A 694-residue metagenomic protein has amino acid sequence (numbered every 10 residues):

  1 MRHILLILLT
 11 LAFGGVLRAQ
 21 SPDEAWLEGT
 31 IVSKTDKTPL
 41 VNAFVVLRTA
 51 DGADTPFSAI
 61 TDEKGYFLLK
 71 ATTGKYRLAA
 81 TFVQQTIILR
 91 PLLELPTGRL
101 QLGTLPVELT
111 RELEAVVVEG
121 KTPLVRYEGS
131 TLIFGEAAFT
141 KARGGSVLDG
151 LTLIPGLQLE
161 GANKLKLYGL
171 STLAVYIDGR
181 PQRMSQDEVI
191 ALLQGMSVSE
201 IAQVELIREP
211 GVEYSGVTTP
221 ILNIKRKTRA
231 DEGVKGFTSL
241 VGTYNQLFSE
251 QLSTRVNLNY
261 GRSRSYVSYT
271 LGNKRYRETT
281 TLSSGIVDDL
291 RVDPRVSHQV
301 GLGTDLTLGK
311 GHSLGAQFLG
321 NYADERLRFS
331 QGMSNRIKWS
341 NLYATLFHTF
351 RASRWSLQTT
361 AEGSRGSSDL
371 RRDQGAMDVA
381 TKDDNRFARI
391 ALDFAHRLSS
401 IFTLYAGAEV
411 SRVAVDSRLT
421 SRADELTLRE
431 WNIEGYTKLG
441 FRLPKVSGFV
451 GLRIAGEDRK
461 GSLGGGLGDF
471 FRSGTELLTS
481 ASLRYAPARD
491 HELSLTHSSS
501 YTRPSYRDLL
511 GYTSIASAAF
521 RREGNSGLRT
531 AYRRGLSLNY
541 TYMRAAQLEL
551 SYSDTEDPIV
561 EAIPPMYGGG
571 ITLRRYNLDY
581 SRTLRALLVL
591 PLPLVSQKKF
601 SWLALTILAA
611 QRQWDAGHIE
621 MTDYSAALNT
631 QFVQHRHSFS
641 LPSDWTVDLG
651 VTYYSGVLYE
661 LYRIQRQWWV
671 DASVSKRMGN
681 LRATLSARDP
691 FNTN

Functional and structural regions predicted by a protein language model:
V32, V46-R48, T81-V83, R99-T140 (+3 more regions): Short, acidic, small-residue-rich periplasmic hinge/interaction motif at the N-terminus of Gram-negative outer-membrane
A50-Y66: Short, acidic Ser/Thr/Gly-rich low-complexity loop/linker segments typical of extracellular and cell-surface proteins
Q84, L240-Q246, Y260-R262, L271-R275 (+15 more regions): Transmembrane beta-strands of outer-membrane beta-barrel pores
L102-L105, A115, V147-G150, V189-L192 (+3 more regions): N-terminal periplasmic accessory domains that precede and gate Gram-negative outer-membrane beta-barrel machines
K164-R208: Periplasmic plug
S215-L222, A230-T279, R295-H298: Outer-membrane beta-barrel translocator/receptor signature
S263, S297-A323, N335-G468, E476 (+5 more regions): Face-selective signature of the C-terminal outer-membrane beta-barrel domain
F471-R472, Y501-E556, I571-L588, L592-L594: Outer-membrane beta-barrel signature, preferentially recognizing the C-terminal barrel domain of Gram-negative
